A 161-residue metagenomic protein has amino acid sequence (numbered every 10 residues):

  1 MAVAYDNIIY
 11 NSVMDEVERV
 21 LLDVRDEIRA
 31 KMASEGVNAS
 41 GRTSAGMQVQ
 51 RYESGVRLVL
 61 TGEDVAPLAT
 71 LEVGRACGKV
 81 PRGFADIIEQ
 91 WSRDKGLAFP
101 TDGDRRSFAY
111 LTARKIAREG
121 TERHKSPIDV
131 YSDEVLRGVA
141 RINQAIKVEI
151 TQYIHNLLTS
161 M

Functional and structural regions predicted by a protein language model:
M1-E53: Charge-rich, low-complexity N-terminal segments
R42-M161: Charged, low-complexity interaction tracts
